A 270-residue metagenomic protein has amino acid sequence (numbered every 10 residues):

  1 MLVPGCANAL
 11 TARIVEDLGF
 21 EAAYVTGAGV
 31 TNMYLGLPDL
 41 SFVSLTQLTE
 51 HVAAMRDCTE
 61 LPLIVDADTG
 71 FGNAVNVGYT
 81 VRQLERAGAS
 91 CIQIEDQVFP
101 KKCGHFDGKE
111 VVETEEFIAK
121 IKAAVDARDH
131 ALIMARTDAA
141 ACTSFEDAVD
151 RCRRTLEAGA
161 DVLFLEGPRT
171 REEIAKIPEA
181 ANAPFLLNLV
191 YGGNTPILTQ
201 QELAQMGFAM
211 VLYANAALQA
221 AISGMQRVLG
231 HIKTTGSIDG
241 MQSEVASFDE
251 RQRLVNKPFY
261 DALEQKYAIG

Functional and structural regions predicted by a protein language model:
M1-Y213, A220-H231, K266-G270: Alpha/beta enzyme core
A217-G270: Extended, intrinsically disordered, low-complexity segments
